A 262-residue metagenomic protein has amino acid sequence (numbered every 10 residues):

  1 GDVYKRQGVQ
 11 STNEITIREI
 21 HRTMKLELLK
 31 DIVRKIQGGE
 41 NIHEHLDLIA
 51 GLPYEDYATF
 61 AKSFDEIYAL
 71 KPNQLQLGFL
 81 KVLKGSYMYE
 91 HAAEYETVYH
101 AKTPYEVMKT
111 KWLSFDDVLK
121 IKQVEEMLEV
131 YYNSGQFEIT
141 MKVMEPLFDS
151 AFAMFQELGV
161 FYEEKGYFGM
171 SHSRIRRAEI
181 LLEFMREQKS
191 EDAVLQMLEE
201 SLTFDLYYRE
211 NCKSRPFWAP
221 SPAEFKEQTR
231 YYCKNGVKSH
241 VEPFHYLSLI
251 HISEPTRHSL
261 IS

Functional and structural regions predicted by a protein language model:
D2-Y4, E254-T256: Short, small-residue-biased leader/transition segments that mark boundaries at the very start of proteins
K5-M154: A structural motif corresponding to the C-terminal lobe/cap of the Radical SAM core domain
M108, S114-L249: Rossmann-like AdoMet/SAM-dependent catalytic core
